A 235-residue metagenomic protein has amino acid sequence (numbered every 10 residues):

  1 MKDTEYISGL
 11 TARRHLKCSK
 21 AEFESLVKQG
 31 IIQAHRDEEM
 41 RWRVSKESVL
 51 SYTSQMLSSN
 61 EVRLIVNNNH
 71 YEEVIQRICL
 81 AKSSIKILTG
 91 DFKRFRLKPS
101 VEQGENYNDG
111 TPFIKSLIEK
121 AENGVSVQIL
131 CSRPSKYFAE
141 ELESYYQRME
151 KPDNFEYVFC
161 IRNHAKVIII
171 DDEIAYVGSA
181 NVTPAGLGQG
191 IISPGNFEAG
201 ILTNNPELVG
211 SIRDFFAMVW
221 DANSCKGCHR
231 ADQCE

Functional and structural regions predicted by a protein language model:
M1-F23: Polyanion-binding surface elements
K28-Q55: Short helix-start
S54-I129, E207: PLD-like (HKD) phosphodiesterase/transphosphatidyltransferase domain
F92-K93, Q103-N106, R133-F138, R162-K166: Acidic, metal-coordinating catalytic cores used for nucleic-acid/nucleotide bond scission and strand-transfer chemistry
K136-Y146: Glycine-rich, charge-decorated loop segments at or immediately adjacent to ligand/cofactor-binding or catalytic sites
Y145-C160: Structural recognition of alpha->loop->beta junctions
K166-I169, A199-I201: Short beta-strand scaffold segments in enzyme catalytic cores
I174-E235: Signature of lipid phosphatidyltransferase scaffolds
